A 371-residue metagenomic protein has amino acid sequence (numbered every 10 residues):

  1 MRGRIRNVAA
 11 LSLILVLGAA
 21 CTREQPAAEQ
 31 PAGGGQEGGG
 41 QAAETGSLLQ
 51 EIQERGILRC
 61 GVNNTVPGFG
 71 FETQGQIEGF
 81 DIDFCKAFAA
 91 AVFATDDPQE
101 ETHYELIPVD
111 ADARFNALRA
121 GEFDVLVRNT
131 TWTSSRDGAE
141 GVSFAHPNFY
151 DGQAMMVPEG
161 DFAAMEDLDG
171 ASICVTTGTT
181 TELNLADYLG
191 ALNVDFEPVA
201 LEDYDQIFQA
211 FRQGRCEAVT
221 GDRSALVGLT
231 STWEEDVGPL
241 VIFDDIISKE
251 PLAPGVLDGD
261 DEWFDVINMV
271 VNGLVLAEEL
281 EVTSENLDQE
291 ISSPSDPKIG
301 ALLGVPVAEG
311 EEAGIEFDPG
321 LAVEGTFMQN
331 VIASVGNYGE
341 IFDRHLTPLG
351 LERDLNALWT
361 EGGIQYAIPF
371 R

Functional and structural regions predicted by a protein language model:
M1-A9: Bacterial N-terminal signal peptides that target proteins for export
V16-A20: C-terminal motif of bacterial Sec signal peptides marking the signal peptidase cleavage site
C21-Q30: Bacterial lipoprotein signal-peptidase II cleavage site
T22, G35-A43, D83-K86, A90 (+7 more regions): Extended ligand-binding regions for polar small-molecule ligands
A42-L126, G310-A313, V323, S334 (+2 more regions): Extracytoplasmic small-molecule ligand-binding "clamshell" domains of the periplasmic binding protein/Venus flytrap
L48, F84-C85, A113-L118, Y204-A210 (+2 more regions): Short, hydrophobic alpha-helical packing/hinge segments within bilobed ligand-binding/sensory domains
R59-G68, I77-T95, T131, D151-F208 (+2 more regions): Bilobed "Venus flytrap"/periplasmic-binding protein-like clamshell domains and structurally analogous long
K86, A90, D97-D167, S224-S248 (+1 more regions): Acidic, polar ligand-binding/catalytic clefts
